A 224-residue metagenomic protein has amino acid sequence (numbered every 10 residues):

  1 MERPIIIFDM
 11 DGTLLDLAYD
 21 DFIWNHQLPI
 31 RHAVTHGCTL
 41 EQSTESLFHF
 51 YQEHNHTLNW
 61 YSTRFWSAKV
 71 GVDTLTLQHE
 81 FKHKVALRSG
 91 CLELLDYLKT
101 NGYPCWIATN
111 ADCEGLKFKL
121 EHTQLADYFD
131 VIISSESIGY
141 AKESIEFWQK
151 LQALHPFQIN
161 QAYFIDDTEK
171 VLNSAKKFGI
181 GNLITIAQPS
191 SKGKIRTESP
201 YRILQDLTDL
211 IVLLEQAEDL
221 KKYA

Functional and structural regions predicted by a protein language model:
M1-I6, D96, D112-C113, K117-A224: Asp-based, Mg2+/Mn2+-dependent phosphohydrolase catalytic module
E2-E93, E114: N-terminal helical cap/lid subdomain that shapes the substrate entry/recognition surface in HAD-like hydrolases
G37, G102, E215-D219: Short, flexible coil/linker elements and helix-boundary hinge sites characteristic of intrinsically disordered
C38-L40, F65-A68, K99-G102, G139-Y140 (+1 more regions): Short, intrinsically disordered/low-complexity patches at protein termini and at juxtamembrane boundaries
F81-A86, N110, G139-K142: Short, flexible loop segments at the rims of nucleotide/cofactor-binding pockets, characterized by
G90-G102: Catalytic-core regions built around general acid/base machinery
G102-Y103, I180: Short phosphate-binding/catalytic loops that engage adenosine nucleotides
